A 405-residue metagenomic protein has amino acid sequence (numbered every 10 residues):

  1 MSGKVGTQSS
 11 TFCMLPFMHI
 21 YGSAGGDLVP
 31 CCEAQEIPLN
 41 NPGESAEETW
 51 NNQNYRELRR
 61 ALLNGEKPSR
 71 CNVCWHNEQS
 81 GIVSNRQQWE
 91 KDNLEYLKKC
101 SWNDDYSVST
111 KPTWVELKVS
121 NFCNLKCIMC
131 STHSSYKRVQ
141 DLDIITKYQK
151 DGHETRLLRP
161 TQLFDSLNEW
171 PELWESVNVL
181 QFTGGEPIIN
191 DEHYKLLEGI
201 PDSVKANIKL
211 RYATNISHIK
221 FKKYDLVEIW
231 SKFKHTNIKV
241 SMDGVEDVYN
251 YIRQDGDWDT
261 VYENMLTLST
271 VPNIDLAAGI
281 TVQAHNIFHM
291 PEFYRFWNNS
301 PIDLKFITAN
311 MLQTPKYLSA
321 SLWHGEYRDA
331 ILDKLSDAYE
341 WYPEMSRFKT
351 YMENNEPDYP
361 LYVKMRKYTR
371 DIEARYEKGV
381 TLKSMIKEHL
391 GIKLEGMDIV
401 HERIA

Functional and structural regions predicted by a protein language model:
M1-R156, L173-W174, E344-A405: N-terminal pre-core extensions flanking Radical SAM catalytic domains
F17, C32-E33, N85, C127-S131 (+5 more regions): A short acidic (Asp/Glu
H19, A24-G25, K209-R211, F233-K239 (+1 more regions): Conserved C-terminal portion of the radical SAM core fold that forms the substrate/S-adenosylmethionine-binding
E44, Q53-R56, T161, D165-N168 (+7 more regions): Generic alpha-helical secondary structure signal
N72, L117, I128, F182 (+3 more regions): A broad, structural surface signal
D105-S107, E228-W230, T270: Outer-membrane beta-barrel proteins
P112-F122, S131-F164, W174-D191, S203-K222 (+3 more regions): Core AdoMet radical
S166-L167, H193-P201, K223-V227, V261-T267 (+1 more regions): Short, well-ordered amphipathic alpha-helices
